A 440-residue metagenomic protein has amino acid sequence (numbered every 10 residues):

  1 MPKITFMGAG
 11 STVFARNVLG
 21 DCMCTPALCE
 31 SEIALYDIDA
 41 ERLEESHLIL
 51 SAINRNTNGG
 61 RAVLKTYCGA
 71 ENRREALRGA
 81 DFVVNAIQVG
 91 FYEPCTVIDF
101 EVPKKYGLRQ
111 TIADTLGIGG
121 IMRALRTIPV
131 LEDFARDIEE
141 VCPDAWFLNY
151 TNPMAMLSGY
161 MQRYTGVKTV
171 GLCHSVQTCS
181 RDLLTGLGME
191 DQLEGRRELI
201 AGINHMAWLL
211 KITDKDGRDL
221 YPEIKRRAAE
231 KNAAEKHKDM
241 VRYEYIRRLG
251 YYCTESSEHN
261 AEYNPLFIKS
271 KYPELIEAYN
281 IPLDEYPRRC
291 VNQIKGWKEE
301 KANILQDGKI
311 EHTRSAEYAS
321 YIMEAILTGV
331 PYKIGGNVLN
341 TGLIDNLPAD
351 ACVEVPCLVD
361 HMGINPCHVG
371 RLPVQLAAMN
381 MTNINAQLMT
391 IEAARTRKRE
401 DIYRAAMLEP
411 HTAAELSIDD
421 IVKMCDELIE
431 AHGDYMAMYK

Functional and structural regions predicted by a protein language model:
I4-C29: N-terminal Rossmann-like dinucleotide-binding module
R16, W146, Y150-D216: Rossmann-fold dinucleotide-binding core
C24-A27, S51-R55, A76, E140 (+2 more regions): Short, surface-exposed basic-aromatic patches at helix termini and helix-loop junctions that form
C24-G60, R73: Glycine-rich phosphate-binding loop and adjoining beta1-alpha1-beta2 segment of Rossmann-like nucleotide-binding folds
L64-L77: Short acidic low-complexity segments
A80: An anion/phosphate-binding loop that grips the pyrophosphate of nucleotide cofactors and donors
E93-R163: Rossmann-fold NAD(P)-binding glycine/threonine-rich loop
G188-K440: Long, compositionally biased stretches enriched for glycine and/or charged residues
